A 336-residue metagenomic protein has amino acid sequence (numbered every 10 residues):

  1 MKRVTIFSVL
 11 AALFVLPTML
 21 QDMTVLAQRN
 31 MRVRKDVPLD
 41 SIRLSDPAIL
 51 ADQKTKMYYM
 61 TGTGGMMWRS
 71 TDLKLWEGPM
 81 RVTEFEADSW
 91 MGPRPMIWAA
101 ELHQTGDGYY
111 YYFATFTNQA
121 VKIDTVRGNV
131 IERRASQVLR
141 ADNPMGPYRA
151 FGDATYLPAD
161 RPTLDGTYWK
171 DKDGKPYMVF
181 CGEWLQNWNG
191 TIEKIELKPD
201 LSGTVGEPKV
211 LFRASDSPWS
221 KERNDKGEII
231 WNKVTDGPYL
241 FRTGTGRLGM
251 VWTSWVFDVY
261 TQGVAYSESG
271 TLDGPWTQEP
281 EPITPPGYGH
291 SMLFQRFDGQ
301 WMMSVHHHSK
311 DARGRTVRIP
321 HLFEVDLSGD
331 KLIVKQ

Functional and structural regions predicted by a protein language model:
M1-Q28: Bacterial Sec-dependent N-terminal signal peptides
M23-Q336: Carbohydrate-active catalytic/glycan-binding domains of CAZyme proteins, especially the secreted or lumenal ectodomains
